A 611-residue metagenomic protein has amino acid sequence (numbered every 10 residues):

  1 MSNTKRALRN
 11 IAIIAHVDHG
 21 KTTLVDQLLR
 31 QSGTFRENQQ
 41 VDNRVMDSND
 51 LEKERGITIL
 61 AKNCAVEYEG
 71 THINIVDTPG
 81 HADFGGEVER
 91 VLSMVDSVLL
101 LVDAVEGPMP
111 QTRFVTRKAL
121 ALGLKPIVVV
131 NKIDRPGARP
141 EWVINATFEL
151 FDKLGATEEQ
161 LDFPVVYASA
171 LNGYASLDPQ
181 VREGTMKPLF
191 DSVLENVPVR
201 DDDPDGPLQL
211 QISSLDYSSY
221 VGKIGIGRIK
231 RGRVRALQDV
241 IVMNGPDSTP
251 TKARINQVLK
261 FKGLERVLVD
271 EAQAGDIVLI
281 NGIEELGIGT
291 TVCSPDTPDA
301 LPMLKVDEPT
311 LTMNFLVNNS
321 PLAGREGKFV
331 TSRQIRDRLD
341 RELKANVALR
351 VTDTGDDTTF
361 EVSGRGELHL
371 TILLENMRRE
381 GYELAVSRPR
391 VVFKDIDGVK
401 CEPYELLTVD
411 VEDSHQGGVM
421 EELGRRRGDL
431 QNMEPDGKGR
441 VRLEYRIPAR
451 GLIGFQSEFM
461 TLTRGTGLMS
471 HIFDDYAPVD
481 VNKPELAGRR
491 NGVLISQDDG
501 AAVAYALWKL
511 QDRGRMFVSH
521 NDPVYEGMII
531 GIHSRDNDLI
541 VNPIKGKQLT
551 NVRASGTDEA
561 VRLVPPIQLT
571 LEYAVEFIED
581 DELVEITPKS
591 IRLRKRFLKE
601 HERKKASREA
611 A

Functional and structural regions predicted by a protein language model:
M1, R592, L598-A611: Acidic, low-complexity intrinsically disordered tails
M1-V102, E106, A146, L215-S218: P-loop NTPase switch module centered on the Walker A-proximal segment
R6-G20, A82, P108-R117, G123-K125 (+14 more regions): Conserved structured catalytic cores and adjacent interaction surfaces of nucleotide-binding/hydrolyzing enzymes
D18, L24, G56, I75-D77 (+18 more regions): Residue-level signature of catalytic and energy-coupling elements of molecular machines, predominantly ATP/GTP-dependent
Q40-N43, L154-V166, R200-Q211, D247-L259 (+8 more regions): Interdomain boundary/hinge elements
K125, R135-E195: Canonical P-loop GTPase G-domain recognition
Q209-M313, A323-R325, G488-G492, D498-T550 (+2 more regions): Conserved nucleotide-binding/hydrolysis modules and their immediate coupling elements across P-loop/ASCE NTPase motors
S320-K344, A560, V564: A short, contiguous, amphipathic alpha-helix enriched in charged residues
